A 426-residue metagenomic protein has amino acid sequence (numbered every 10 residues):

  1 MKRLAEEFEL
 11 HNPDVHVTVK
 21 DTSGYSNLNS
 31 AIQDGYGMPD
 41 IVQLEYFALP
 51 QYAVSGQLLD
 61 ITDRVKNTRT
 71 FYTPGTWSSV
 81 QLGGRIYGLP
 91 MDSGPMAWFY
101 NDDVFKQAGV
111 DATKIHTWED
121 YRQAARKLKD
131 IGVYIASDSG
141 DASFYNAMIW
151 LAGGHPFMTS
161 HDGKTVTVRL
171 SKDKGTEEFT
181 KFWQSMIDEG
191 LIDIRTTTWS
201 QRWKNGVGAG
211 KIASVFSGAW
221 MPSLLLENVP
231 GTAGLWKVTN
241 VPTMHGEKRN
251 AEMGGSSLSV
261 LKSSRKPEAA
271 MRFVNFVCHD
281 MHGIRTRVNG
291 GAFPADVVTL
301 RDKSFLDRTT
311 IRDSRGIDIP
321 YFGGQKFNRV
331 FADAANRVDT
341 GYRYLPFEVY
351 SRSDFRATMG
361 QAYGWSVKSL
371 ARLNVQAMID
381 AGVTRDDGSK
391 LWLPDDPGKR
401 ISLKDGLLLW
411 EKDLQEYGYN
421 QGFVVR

Functional and structural regions predicted by a protein language model:
M1-Q51, D63-T70, H245, M281-T286 (+1 more regions): Conserved N-terminal structural module of periplasmic/extracytoplasmic solute-binding proteins
D21-L28, F47, H116-R122, R195-G208: Short helix-initiation/N-cap motifs at beta->coil->alpha
Q33-F47, Q57, G132-Y134, A209-G218: Alpha-to-beta junction loops
E45-A97, M148-W150, L235-N240: Hinge/lid segment of periplasmic solute-binding proteins
T62-P74, K114, A136, H155-E178 (+5 more regions): Short, solvent-exposed loop/beta-turn-alpha elements that line the ligand-binding surface or hinge of extracytoplasmic
G83-M91, M96, E119-V168, G175 (+2 more regions): Extracytoplasmic/periplasmic solute-binding protein
A125, K164-T196, K237, V241: Glycine-centered hinge/linker elements that transmit conformational signals in sensory and ligand-binding systems
M221-T232, G246-E252, S259-T358, V425: C-terminal lobe and pocket-closing loops of periplasmic/extracytoplasmic Venus-flytrap solute-binding proteins
